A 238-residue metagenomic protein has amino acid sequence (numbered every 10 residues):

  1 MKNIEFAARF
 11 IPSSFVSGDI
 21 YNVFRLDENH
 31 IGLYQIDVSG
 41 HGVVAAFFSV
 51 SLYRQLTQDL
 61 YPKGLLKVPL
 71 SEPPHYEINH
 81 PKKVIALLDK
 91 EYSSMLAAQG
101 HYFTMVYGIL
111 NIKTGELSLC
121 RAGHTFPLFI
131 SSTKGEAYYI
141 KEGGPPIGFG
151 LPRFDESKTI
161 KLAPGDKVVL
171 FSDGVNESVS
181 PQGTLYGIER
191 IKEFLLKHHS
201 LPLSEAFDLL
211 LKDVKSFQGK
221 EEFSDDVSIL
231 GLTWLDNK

Functional and structural regions predicted by a protein language model:
M1-K167, G219-K238: … and, occasionally, acidic/histidine-rich disordered N-termini of signaling adaptors
A86, K161-L170, V175-K238: C-terminal catalytic subdomain
